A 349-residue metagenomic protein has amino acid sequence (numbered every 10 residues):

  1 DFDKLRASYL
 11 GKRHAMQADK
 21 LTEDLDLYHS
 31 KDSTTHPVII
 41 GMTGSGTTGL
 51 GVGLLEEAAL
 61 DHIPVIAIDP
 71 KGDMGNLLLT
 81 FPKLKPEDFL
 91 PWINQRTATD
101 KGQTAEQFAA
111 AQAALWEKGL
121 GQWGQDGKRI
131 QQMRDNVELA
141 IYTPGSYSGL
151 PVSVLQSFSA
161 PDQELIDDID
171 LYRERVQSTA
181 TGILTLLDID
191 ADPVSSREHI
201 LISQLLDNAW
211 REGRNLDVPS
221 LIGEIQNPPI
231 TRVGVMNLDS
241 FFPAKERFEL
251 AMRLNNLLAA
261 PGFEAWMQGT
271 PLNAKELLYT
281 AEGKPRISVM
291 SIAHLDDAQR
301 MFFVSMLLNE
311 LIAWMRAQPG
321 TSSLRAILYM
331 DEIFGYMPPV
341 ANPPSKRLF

Functional and structural regions predicted by a protein language model:
D1-L25: N-terminal pre-Walker A segment at the start of P-loop NTPase domains
L21-S30, K275-Y279: Pre-Walker A adenine-sensing motif
D24, D32-P37, K284-S288: Pre-Walker A (Motif I) flank of P-loop NTPase domains
I40: Residues at the beta-strand->loop junction immediately N-terminal to the Walker
G44: Walker A (P-loop) phosphate-binding loop of P-loop NTPases
T47: Conserved lysine of the Walker
L55-P64, G72-P86, A98-F349: P-loop NTPase motor domains
